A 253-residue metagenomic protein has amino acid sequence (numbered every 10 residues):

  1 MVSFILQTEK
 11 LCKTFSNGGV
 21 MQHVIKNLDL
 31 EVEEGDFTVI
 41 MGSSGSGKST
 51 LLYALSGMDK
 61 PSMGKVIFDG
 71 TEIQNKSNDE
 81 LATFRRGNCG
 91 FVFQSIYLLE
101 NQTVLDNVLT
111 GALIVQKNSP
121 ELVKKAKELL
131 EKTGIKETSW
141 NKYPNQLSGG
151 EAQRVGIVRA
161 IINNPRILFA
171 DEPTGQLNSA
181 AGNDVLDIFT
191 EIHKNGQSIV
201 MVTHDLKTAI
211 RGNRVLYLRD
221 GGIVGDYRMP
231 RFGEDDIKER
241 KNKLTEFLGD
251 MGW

Functional and structural regions predicted by a protein language model:
S56: Helix-to-loop junction immediately C-terminal to a conserved catalytic motif
G64-E72: Conserved ABC transporter NBD signature motif
E72, P120-T138: Conserved ABC ATPase "signature" region
Q102-G111: Short coil-to-helix segment of the ABC ATPase nucleotide-binding domain corresponding to the Q-loop/switch region
Y143-L147, E151-Q153: Conserved ABC ATPase signature
N164: Conserved catalytic motifs of ABC-family nucleotide-binding domains
L168-D171: Catalytic Walker B motif of ABC-type/P-loop ATPase nucleotide-binding domains
